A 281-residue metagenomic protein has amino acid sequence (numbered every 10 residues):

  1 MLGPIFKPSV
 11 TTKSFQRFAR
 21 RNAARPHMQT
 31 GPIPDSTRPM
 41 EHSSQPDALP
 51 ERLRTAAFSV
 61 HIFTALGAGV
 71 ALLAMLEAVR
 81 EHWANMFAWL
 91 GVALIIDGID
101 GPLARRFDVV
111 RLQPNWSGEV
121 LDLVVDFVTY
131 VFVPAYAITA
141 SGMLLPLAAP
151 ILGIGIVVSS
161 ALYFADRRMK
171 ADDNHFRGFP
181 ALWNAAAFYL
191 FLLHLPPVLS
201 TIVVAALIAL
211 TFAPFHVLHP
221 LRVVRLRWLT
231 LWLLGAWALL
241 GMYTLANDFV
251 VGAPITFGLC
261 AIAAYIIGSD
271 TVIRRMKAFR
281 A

Functional and structural regions predicted by a protein language model:
F6-P8, T12-K13: Alpha-helix boundary/capping motif
K13-R25, Q29-D47, D173-A281: C-terminal membrane-associated helical module and adjoining short loops/tails
D47-T55, D108-G118, A140-L145, V158-K170 (+2 more regions): Short juxtamembrane and helix-loop transition motifs at transmembrane-helix boundaries in membrane proteins
A48-R106: Active-site-proximal cofactor/substrate-binding loop regions of enzyme domains
V60-A65, R106-Y163: Multi-pass membrane catalytic core of lipid/isoprenoid biosynthesis enzymes
L73-A88, V124, V128, F132-L152 (+2 more regions): Helix-coil boundary and interhelical linker segments in multi-pass alpha-helical membrane proteins
L90-D97, G155-Y163, L207-P214, I262-I266: Alpha-helical transmembrane segments of multi-pass membrane proteins
